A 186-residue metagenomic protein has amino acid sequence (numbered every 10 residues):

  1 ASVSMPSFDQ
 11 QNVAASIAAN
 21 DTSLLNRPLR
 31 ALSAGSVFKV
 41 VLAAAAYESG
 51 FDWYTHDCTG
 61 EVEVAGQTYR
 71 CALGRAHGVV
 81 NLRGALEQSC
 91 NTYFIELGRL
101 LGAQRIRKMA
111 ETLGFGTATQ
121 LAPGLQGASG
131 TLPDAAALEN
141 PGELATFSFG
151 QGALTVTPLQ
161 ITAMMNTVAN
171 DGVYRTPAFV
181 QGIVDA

Functional and structural regions predicted by a protein language model:
A1-S36, V41-A186: Beta-lactam-recognizing serine transpeptidase/beta-lactamase-like catalytic domain environment
